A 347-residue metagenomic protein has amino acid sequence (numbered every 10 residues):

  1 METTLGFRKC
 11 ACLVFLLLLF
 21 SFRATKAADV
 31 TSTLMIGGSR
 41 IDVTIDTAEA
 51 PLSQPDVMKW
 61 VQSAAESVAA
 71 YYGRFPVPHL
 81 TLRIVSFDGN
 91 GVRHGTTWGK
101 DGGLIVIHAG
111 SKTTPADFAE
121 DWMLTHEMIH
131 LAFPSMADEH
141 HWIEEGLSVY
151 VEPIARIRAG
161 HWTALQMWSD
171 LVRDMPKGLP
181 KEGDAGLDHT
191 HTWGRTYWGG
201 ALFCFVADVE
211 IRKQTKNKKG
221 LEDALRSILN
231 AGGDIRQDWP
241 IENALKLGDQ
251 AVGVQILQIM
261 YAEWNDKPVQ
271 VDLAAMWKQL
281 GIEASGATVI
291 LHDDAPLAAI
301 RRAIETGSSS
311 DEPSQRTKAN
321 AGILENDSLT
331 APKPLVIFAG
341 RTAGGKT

Functional and structural regions predicted by a protein language model:
E2-C12: Bacterial N-terminal signal peptides that target proteins for export
A11-S21: Bacterial N-terminal signal peptides
T25-A27: Boundary at the C-terminal end of the N-terminal hydrophobic targeting segment
V30-M136, H140: Juxtacatalytic substrate-recognition/specificity segment
P51-S63, T114-A119, M123, D138-W142 (+8 more regions): Soluble non-cytosolic domains of exported or imported proteins
Y71-I84, S135-H141, A159-M167, K218-A224 (+1 more regions): Surface-exposed patches in mature extracellular/periplasmic domains of secreted proteins
E139-T215, L221, R226, N230-I235: Acidic/His/Gly-enriched intrinsically disordered linker/tail segments that often contain short helix/coil "MoRF-like"
D234-T347: Beta/coil-rich, acidic/histidine-enriched accessory regions frequently appended to metallopeptidases
